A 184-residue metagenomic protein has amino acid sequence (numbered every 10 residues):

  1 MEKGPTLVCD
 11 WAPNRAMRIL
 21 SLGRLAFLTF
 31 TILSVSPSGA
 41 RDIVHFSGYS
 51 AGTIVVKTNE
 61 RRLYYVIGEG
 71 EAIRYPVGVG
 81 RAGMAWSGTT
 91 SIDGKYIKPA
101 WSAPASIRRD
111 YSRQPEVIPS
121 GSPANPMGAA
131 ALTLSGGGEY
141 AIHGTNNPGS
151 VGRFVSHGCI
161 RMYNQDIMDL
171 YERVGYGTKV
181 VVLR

Functional and structural regions predicted by a protein language model:
E2-C9: Extreme N-terminal basic, low-complexity initiation segments that serve as generic localization/processing leaders
C9-A26: Bacterial N-terminal signal peptides that target proteins for export
R24-S34: Bacterial N-terminal signal peptides
S36-A40: Sec/Tat signal peptide C-region and signal peptidase I cleavage site
R41-T58: Short N-terminal segments immediately surrounding and downstream of signal-peptide cleavage
Y49, E69, R74, R81-M84 (+3 more regions): Exported/periplasmic cell-wall-interacting domains
V55-K57, Y64-V66, R161: Structural recognition of beta-strand segments within beta-rich domains
